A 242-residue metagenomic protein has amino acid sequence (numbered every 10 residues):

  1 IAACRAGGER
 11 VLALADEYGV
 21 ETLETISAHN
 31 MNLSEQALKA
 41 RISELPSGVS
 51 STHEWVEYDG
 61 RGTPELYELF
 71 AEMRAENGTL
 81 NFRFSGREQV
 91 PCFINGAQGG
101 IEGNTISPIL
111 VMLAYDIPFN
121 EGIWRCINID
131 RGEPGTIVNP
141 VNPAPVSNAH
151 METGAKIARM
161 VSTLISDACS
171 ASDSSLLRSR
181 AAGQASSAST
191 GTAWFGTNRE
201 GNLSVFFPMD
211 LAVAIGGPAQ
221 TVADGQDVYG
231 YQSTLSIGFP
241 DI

Functional and structural regions predicted by a protein language model:
I1-I242: Glycine/proline-enriched, intrinsically flexible loops and inter-domain linkers
